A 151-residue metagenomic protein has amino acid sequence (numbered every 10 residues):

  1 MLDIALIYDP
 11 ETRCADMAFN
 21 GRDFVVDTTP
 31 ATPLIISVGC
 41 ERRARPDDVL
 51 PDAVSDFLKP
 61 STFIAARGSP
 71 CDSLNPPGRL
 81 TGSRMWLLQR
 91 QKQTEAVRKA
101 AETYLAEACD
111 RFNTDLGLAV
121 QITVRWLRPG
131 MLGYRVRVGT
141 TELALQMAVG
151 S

Functional and structural regions predicted by a protein language model:
M1-E107, L118-S151: Immediate N-terminus of the mature polypeptide
D110-N113: Signal for well-folded cores of large energy- and translation-related assemblies
